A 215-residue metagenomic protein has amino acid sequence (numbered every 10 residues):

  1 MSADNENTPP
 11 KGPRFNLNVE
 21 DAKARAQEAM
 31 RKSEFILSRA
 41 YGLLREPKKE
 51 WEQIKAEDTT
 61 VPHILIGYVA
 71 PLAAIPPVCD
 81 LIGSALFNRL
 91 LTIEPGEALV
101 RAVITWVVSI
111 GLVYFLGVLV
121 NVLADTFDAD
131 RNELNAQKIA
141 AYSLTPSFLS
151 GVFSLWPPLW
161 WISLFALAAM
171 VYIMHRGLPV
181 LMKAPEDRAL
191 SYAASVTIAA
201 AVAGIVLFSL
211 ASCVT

Functional and structural regions predicted by a protein language model:
S2, E28-D128: Selected alpha-helical membrane-embedding segments in polytopic membrane proteins
S2-L37: Short, non-transmembrane cytosolic segments of multipass membrane proteins
N7, E50, T60, P71 (+3 more regions): A generic structural micro-environment signature that highlights single residues at secondary-structure boundaries
E20-A24, L91-P95, P146-S150: Short hydrophobic/aromatic-rich motifs at helix boundaries and adjacent loops
P71, K183-R188, S212-V214: A general structural signal for short secondary-structure boundary/capping elements
D80-N88, L155-P158, L181, S212: Transmembrane helix-loop junctions and nearby membrane-interface residues
V120-I205: Hydrophobic alpha-helical transmembrane segments and adjacent short intramembrane/lumenal linkers of inner/organellar
A203-T215: Juxtamembrane boundary at the C-terminal end of a transmembrane helix
